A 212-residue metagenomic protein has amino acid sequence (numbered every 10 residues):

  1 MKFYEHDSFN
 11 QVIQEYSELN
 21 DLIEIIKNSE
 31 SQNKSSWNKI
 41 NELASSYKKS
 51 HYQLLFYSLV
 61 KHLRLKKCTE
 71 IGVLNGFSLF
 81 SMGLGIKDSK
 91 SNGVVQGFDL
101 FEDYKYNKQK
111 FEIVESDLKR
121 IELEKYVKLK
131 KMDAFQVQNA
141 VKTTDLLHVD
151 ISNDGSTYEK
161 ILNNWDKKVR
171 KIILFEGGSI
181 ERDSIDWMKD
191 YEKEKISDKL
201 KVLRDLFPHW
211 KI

Functional and structural regions predicted by a protein language model:
M1-I23: N-terminal auxiliary segments of SAM/dcSAM-dependent transferases
K2, F9, E30, I40 (+4 more regions): Short linear sequence motifs
V12-E15, I26-S29, D205: Compositionally biased, intrinsically disordered low-complexity segments
N20-L63: Class I SAM-dependent methyltransferase Rossmann-like catalytic core, especially the SAM/SAH-binding loop
E42-L43, Q53-I212: S-adenosylmethionine/decaboxylated-SAM
